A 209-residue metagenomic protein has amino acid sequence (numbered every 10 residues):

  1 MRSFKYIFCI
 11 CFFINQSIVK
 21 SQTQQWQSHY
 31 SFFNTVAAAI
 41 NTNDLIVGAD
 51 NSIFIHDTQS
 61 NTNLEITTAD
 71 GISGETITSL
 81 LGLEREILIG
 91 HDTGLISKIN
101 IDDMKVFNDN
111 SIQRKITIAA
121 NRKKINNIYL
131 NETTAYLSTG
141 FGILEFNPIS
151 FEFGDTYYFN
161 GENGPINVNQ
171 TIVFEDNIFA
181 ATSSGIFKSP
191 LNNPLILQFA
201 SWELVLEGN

Functional and structural regions predicted by a protein language model:
M1-Q25: Bacterial Sec-dependent N-terminal signal peptides
Q22-N41, I66-L83, D109-N131, D155-F174 (+1 more regions): Short coil-to-beta transitions that initiate beta-strands within beta-rich domains
S31, V47-G48: Start-of-domain marker
D44-V47, E86-I89, T134-L137, N177-A180: Conserved beta-propeller blade signature
G48-T68: Beta-propeller domains
N51-F54, D92-I96, F141-L144, S183-F187: Loop/turn residues immediately N-terminal
D57-N61, N100-M104, N147-F151, P190-P194: Short loop/turn segments that connect beta-strands within beta-propeller blades
